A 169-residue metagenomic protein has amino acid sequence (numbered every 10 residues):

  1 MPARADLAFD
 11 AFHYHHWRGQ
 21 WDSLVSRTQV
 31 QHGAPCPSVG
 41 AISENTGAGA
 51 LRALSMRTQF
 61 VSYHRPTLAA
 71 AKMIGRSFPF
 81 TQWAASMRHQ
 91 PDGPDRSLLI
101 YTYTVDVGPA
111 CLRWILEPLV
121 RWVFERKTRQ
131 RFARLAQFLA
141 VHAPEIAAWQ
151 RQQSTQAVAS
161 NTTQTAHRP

Functional and structural regions predicted by a protein language model:
M1-P35, V158-P169: Hydrophobic ligand-binding cavity/cleft-lining segments
P2-D6, A34-C36, V61-L68, R88-L98: A short, structured loop/turn motif at beta-sheet edges
L7-F12, R18, S43, F60 (+4 more regions): Hydrophobic pocket/interface hotspot
H13, F124, T128-A143: Short amphipathic alpha-helical signal-transduction/dimerization elements
H16-S55, H64-L68, Q153-Q156: Short beta-edge strand/loop motif at the mouth of beta-sheet-based domains
K72-R129, I146: Beta-strand/loop substructures that line and gate deep hydrophobic ligand-binding cavities in soluble
R134-P169: Short, highly charged C-terminal tails/helix-capping segments
